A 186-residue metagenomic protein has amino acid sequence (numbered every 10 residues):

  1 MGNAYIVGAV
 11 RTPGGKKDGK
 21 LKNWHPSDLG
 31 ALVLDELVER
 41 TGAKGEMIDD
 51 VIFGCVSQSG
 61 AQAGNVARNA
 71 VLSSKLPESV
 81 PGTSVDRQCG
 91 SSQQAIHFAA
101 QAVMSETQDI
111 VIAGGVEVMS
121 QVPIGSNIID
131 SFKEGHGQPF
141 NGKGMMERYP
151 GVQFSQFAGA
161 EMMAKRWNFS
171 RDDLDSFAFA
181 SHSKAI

Functional and structural regions predicted by a protein language model:
M1-G15: N-terminal amphipathic/basic leader segments beginning at the initiator methionine
G2, K16-M47, G60-V66, V71-I186: Acyl-thioester C-C bond-transforming condensing/cleaving domain
Y5, I52, S84: Conserved beta-strand segments that form the floor/walls of ligand-binding pockets within enzyme and binding domains
V7, F53, G114: Short glycine/serine/threonine-enriched helix-capping/active-site loop that flanks the nucleotide-sugar donor pocket
M47-G54: Short glycine-rich phosphate-binding loop at a beta-alpha junction
V56-Q58: Short, internal active-site loops enriched in acidic
